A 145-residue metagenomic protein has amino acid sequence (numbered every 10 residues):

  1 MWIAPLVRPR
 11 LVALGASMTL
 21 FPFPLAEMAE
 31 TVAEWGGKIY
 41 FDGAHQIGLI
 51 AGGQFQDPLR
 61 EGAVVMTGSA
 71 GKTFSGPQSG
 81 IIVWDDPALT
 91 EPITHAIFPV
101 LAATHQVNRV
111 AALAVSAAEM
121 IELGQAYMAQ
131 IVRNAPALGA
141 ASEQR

Functional and structural regions predicted by a protein language model:
M1-S142: Conserved PLP-enzyme active-site core in the AAT-like
